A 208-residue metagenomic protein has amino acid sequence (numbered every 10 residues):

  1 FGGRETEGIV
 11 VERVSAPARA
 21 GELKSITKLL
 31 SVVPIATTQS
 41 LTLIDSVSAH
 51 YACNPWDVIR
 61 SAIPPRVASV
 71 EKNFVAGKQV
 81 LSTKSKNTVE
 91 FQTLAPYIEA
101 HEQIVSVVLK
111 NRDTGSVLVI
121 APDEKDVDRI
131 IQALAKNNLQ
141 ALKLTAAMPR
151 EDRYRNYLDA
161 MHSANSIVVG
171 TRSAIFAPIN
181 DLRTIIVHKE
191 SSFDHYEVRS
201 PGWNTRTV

Functional and structural regions predicted by a protein language model:
F1-V208: Accessory, non-ATPase domains that flank or precede helicase/AAA+ motor cores in DNA-metabolism machines
